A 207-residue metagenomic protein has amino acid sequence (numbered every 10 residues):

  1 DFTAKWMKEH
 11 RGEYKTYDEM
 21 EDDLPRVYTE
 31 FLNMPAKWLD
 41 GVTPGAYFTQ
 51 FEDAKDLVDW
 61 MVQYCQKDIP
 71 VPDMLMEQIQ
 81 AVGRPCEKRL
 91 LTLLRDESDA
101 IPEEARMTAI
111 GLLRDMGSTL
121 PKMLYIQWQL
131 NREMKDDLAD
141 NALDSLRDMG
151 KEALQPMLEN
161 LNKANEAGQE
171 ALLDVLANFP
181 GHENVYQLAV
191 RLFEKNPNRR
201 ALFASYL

Functional and structural regions predicted by a protein language model:
D1-T29: Secondary-structure boundary/capping micro-motif
Y14-D22, F48, Q66, E77: Generic amphipathic alpha-helical segments used as scaffolds and interaction surfaces in large, multi-domain proteins
E21-P25, L32-E52: Charged, gly/pro-enriched flexible loop segments at helix/strand junctions
F51, G83-E87: Helix-turn-helix repeat elements of alpha-solenoid scaffolds
A54-Q66: N-terminal "cap/leader" segments of large eukaryotic alpha-helical scaffolds
Q63, P70-V82, T92-R95, E103-S118 (+5 more regions): Structural detector for internal amphipathic alpha-helices that build alpha-solenoid repeat scaffolds
E97-I101, L130-M134, A164, K195: Structural signature of alpha-solenoid helical repeat scaffolds
